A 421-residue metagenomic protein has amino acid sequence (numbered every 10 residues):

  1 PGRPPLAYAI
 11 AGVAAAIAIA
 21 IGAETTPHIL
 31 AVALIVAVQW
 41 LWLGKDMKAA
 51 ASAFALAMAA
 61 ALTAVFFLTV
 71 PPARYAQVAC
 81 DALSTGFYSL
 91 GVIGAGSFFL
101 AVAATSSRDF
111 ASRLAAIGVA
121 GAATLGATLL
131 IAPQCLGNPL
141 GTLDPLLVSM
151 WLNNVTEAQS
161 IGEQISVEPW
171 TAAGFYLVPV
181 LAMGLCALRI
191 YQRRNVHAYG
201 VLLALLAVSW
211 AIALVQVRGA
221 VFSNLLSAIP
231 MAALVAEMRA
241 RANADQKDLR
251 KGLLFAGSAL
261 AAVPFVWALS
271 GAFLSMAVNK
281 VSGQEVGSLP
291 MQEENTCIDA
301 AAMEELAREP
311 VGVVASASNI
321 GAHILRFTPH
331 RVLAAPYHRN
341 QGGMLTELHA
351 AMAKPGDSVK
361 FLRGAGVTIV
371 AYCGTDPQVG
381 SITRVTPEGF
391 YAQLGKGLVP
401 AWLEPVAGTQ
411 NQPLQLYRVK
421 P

Functional and structural regions predicted by a protein language model:
P1-Y8, L34-K48, A64-L68, C186-Q192: Membrane-interface transmembrane helices that cradle and orient dolichyl/undecaprenyl
G2-A16, M47-A60, A64, G200-L206: Short hydrophobic alpha-helices at membrane interfaces in multi-pass membrane enzymes
V13-I35, L62-G96, V217-G219: Transmembrane helices and adjacent periplasmic/lumenal helix-loop junctions of polyprenol-phosphate-dependent
G44-A53, R108-G118, V180-A204: Membrane-interface helix-loop-helix junctions at transmembrane boundaries of multi-pass membrane enzymes, predominantly
L68-A82, T142-G174: Juxtamembrane membrane-water interface segments that cap and precede transmembrane helices
G96-S107, V119-T124, T128, G174-R194: Hydrophobic, aromatic-rich transmembrane alpha-helices and their immediate juxtamembrane boundary segments
L177-L181, V215-A256: Hydrophobic/aromatic-rich transmembrane helices and adjacent perimembrane loops
R250-V263, W267-P421: Extracytoplasmic
